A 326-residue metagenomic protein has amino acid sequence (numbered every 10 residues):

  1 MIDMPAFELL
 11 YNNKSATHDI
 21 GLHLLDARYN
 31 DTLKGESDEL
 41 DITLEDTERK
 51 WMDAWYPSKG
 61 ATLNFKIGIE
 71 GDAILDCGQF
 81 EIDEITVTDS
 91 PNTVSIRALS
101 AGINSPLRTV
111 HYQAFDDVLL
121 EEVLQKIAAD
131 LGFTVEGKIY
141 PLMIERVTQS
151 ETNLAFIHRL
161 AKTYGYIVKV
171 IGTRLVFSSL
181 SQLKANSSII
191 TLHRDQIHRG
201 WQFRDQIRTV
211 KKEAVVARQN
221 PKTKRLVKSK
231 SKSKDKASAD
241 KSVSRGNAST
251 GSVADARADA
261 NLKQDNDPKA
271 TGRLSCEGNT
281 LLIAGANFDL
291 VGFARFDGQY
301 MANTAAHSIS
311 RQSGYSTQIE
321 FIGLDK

Functional and structural regions predicted by a protein language model:
M1-I103: Assembly/oligomerization scaffold segments
I2, T93, L99-G102, I139-G200: Short beta-strand-centered interaction patches in the first periplasmic/extracellular domains of large envelope
A27-Y56, I197-K326: An acidic/polar, Gly/Ser/Thr-rich interaction patch typically located in mid-to-C-terminal regions of proteins
L40-I42, A98, H111-E136, T148-I171 (+2 more regions): Amphipathic, non-transmembrane alpha-helical segments in extracytoplasmic/periplasmic proteins
K50-W51, I69, P106-T109, E122 (+3 more regions): Sec-dependent N-terminal signal peptides of Gram-negative outer-membrane/periplasmic proteins
I67-I69, S179, G292: Conserved "cap/hinge" positions at secondary-structure junctions
Q79-T88, Q113, R146, L180-K184 (+1 more regions): Short, compositionally biased
T93-T109, S313-K326: Short solvent-exposed strand/turn elements
